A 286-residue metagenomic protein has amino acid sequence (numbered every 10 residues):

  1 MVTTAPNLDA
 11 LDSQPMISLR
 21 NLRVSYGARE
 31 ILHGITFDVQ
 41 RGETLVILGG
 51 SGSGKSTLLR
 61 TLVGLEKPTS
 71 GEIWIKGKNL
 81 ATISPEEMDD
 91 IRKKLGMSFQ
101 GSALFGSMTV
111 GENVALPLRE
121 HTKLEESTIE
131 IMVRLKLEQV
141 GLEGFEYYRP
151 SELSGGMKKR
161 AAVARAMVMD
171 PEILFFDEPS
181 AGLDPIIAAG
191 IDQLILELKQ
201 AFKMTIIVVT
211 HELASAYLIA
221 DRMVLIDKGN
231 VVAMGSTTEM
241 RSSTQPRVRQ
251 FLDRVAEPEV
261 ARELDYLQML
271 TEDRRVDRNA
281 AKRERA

Functional and structural regions predicted by a protein language model:
V63: Helix-to-loop junction immediately C-terminal to a conserved catalytic motif
K78-N79, E126-G144: Conserved ABC ATPase "signature" region
R149-L153, M157: Conserved ABC ATPase signature
V168-E172: A short, proline-enriched helix->beta-strand linker immediately N-terminal to the Walker B motif in ABC-type P-loop
L174-D177: Catalytic Walker B motif of ABC-type/P-loop ATPase nucleotide-binding domains
A216-L218: A short, surface-exposed alpha-helical micro-motif characterized by mixed small hydrophobic and charged/polar residues
